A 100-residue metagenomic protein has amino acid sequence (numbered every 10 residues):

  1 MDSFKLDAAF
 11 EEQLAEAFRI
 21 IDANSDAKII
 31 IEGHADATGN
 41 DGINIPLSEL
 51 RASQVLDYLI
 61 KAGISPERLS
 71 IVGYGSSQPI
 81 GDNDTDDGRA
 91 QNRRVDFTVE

Functional and structural regions predicted by a protein language model:
F4-E11, F18, I30-E100: Periplasmic OmpA-like peptidoglycan-binding domain that tethers envelope proteins to the cell wall
